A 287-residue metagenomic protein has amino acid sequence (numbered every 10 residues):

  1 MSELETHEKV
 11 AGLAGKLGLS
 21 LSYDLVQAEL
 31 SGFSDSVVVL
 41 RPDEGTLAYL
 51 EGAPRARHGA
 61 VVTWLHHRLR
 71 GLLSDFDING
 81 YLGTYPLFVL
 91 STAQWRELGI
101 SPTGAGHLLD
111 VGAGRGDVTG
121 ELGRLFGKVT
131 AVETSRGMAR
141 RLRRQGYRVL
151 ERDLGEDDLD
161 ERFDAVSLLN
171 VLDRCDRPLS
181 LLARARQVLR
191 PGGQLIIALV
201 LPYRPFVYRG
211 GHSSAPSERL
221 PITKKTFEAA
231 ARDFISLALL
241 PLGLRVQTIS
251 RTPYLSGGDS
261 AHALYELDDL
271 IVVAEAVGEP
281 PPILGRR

Functional and structural regions predicted by a protein language model:
M1-G104, D117, Y208-R287: N-terminal accessory regions of S-adenosyl-L-methionine
A105, F163-D164: Local beta-strand N-terminus motif with an aromatic residue
A105-G114: Conserved class I S-adenosyl-L-methionine
R115-E156: Class I SAM-dependent methyltransferase SAM/SAH-binding core
S167: A conserved beta-strand element that flanks and buttresses the S-adenosyl-L-methionine
N170-R174: A short His-aromatic
L179-P191: A short glycine-rich, Lys/Arg-flanked "PGG" loop and its adjoining helix->strand segment in the class I
G193-V200: Conserved beta-strand signature within the Rossmann-like core of class I S-adenosyl-L-methionine
